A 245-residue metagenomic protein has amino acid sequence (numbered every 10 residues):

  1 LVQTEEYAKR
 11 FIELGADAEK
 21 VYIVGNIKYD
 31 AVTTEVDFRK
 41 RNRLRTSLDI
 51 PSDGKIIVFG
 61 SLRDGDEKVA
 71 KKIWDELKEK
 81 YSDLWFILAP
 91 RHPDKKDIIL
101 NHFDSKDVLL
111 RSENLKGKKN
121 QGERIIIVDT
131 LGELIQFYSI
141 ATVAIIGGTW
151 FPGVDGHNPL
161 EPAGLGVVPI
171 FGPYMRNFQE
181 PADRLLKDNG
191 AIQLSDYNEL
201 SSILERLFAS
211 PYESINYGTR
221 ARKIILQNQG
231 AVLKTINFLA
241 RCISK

Functional and structural regions predicted by a protein language model:
L1-K245: Nucleotide-activated sugar donor-binding and catalytic core shared by glycosyltransferases and related lipid-linked
